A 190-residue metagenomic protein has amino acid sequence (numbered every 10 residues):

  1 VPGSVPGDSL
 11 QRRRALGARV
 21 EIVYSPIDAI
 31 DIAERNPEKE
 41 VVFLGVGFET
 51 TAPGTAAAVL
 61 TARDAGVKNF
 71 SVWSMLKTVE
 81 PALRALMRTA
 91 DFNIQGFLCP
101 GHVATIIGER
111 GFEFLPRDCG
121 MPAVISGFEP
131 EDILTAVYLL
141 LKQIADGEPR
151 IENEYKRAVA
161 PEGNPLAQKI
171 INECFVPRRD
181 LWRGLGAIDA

Functional and structural regions predicted by a protein language model:
V1-E38, A52, A56-K68, W73 (+4 more regions): Metallocofactor- and cofactor-centric catalytic cores in central/energy metabolism, strongly enriched
V1-G3, L44-P53, V79, H102-I106 (+1 more regions): Gly/Ser/Thr-rich loops at beta-strand to alpha-helix junctions that form or flank small-molecule/cofactor-binding
V1-S4, V20-V23, L76, C99-P100 (+4 more regions): Conserved mixed alpha/beta catalytic, RNA-binding, or beta-rich assembly cores of soluble enzyme, regulatory
Q11, I30-D31, A52-R63, E80-R84 (+4 more regions): Predominant activation on well-ordered alpha-helical scaffold segments within soluble catalytic domains
E21-S25, V42-G45, A52, S71-M75 (+2 more regions): General beta-strand structural signal in soluble alpha/beta enzymes
E38-K39, M121: Short, well-ordered coil loops that connect the C-terminus of an alpha-helix to the N-terminus of a beta-strand
D91-P161: A conserved active-site cap/scaffold subdomain adjacent to cofactor or substrate pockets
R150-A190: Active-site loops and adjacent core secondary-structure elements that bind or stabilize anionic groups
